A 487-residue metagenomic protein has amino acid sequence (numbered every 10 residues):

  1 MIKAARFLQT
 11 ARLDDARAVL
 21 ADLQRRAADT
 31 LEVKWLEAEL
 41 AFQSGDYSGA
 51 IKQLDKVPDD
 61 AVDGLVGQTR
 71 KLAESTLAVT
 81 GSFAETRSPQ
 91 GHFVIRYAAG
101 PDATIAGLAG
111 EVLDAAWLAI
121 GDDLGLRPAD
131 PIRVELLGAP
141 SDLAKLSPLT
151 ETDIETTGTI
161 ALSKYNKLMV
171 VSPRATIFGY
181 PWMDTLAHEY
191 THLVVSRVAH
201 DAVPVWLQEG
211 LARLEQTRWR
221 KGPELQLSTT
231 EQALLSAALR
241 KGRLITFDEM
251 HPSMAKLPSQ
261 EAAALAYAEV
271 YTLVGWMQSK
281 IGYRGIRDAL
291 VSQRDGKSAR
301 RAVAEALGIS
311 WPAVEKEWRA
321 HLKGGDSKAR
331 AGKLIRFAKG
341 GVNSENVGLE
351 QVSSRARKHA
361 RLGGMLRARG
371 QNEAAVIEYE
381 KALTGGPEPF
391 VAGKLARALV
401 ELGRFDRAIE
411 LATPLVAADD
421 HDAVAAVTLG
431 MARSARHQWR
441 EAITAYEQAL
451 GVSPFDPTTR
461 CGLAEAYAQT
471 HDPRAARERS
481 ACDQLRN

Functional and structural regions predicted by a protein language model:
A5-D22, D46-V57, E261-L265, V291-Q448 (+2 more regions): Beta/coil-rich, acidic/histidine-enriched accessory regions frequently appended to metallopeptidases
Q9, L13, L31, Q43 (+14 more regions): Solvent-exposed, acidic/flexible segments
T10, D14-R17, A27, Q43 (+4 more regions): Amphipathic alpha-helical substructures
R17, I51, A106, G110-W117 (+9 more regions): Extracytoplasmic/secreted envelope proteins and their assembly/folding machinery, especially bacterial periplasmic
R25-L31, D59-K71, D201, G385-E388 (+2 more regions): Short solvent-exposed coil/turn linkers within tandem alpha-helical repeat scaffolds
K34-S44, V62-F83, A398, T459-D472 (+1 more regions): TPR/TPR-like alpha-solenoid helical repeat scaffolds
Q68-V94, A99, R477, A481-R486: Alpha-helical solenoid repeat scaffolds of the TPR/TPR-like class and their adjacent stem/linker regions that mediate
F83-V205, E215-E224, S236-A266, S298-I309: Juxtacatalytic substrate-recognition/specificity segment
